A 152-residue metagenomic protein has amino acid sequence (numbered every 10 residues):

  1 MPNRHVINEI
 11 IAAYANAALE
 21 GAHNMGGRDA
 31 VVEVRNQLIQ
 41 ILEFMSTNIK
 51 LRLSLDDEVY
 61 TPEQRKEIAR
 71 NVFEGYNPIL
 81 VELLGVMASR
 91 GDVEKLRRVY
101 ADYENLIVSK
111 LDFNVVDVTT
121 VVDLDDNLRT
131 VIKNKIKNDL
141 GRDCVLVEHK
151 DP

Functional and structural regions predicted by a protein language model:
M1-P152: Elongated, mostly alpha-helical coiled-coil "stalk/stator" tethers of large membrane protein machines
